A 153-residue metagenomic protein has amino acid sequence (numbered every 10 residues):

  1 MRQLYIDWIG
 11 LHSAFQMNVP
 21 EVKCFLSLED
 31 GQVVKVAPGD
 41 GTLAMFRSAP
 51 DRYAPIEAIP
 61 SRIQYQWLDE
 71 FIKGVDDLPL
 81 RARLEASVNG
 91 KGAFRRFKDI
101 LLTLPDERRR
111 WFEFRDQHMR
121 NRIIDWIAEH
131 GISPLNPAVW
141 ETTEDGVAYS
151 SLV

Functional and structural regions predicted by a protein language model:
M1: Double-stranded RNA-binding/processing signature
L4-N89: The feature represents the first ordered module of a protein
D7, P60, L104-P105, N136 (+2 more regions): Serine/threonine-rich low-complexity intrinsically disordered regions
G41-A44, Y53, K91-G92, R109 (+3 more regions): Peripheral peptide segments
Q64-D125: Amphipathic protein-protein interaction modules
W111-V153: Acidic, proline/glycine-rich low-complexity IDRs
